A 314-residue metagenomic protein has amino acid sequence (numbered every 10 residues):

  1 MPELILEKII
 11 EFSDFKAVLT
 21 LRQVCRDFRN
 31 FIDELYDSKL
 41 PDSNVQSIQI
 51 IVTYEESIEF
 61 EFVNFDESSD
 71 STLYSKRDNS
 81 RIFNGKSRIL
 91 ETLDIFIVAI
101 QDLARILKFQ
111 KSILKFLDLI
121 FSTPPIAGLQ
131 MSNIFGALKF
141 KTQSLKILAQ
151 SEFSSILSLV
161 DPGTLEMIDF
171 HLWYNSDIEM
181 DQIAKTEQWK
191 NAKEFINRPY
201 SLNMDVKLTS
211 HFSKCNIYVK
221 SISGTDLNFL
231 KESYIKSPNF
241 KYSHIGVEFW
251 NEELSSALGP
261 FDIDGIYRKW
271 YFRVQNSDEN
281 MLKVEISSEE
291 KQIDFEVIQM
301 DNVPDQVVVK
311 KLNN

Functional and structural regions predicted by a protein language model:
M1-N314: Non-core capping and flanking segments associated with repeat-based/extracellular domains
